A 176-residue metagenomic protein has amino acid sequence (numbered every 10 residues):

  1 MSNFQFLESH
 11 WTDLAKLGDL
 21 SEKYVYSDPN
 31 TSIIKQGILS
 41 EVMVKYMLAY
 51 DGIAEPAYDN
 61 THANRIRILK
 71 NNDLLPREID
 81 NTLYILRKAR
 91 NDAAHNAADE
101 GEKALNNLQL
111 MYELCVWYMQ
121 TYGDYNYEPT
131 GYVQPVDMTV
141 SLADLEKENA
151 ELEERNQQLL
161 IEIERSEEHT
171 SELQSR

Functional and structural regions predicted by a protein language model:
M1-E167, S171, R176: Amphipathic alpha-helical interface elements
